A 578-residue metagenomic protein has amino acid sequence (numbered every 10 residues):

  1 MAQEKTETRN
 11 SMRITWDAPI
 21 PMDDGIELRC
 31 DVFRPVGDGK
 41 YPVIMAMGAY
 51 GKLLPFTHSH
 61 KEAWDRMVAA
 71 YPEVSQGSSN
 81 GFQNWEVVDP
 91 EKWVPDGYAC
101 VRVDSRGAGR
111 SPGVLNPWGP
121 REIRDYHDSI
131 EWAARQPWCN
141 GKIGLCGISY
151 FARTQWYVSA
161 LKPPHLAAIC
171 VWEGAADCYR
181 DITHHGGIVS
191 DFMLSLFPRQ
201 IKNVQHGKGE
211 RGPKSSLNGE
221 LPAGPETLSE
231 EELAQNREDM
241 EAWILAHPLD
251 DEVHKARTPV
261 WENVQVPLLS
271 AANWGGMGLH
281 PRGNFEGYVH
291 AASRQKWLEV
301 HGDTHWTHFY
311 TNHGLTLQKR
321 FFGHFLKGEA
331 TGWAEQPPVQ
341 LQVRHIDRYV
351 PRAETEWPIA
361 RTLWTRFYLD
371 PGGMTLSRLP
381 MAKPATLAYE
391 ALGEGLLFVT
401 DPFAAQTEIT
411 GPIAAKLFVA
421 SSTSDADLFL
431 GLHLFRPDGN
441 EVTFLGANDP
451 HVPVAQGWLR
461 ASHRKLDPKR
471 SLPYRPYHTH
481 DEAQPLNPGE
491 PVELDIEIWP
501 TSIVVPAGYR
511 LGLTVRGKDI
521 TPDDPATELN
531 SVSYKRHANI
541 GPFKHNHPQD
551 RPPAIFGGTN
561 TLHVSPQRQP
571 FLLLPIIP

Functional and structural regions predicted by a protein language model:
Q3-G39, T400-A405: N-terminal cap/lid segment of alpha/beta-hydrolase-fold proteins
K40-A49: Short beta-strand element of the alpha/beta-hydrolase
L53-S79, Q83-P90, P95, Y157-N263: Accessory cap/linker subdomain of secreted extracellular hydrolases
M67, G77, G314-T316, L326-P578: Glycine/threonine-rich phosphate-binding loop and adjacent beta-strand/alpha-helix elements that clamp
N84-W85, P95, P117-P137: Alpha/beta-hydrolase active-site loop
P90, V94-R110: Conserved alpha/beta-hydrolase
P137-S149: Alpha/beta-hydrolase fold nucleophile elbow
V264, S270-A272: Short beta-strand/loop motif that positions the catalytic acidic residue of the alpha/beta-hydrolase fold
